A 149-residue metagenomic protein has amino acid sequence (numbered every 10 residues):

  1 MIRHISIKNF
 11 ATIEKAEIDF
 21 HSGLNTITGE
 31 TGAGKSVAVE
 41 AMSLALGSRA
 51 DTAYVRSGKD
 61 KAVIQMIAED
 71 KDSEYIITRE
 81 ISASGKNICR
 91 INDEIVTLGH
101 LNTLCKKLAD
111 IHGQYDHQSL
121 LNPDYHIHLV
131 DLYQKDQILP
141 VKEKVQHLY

Functional and structural regions predicted by a protein language model:
H4-V130, Q137-L148: Gly/Lys-enriched N-terminal cap/neck module of very large, oligomeric protein machines
